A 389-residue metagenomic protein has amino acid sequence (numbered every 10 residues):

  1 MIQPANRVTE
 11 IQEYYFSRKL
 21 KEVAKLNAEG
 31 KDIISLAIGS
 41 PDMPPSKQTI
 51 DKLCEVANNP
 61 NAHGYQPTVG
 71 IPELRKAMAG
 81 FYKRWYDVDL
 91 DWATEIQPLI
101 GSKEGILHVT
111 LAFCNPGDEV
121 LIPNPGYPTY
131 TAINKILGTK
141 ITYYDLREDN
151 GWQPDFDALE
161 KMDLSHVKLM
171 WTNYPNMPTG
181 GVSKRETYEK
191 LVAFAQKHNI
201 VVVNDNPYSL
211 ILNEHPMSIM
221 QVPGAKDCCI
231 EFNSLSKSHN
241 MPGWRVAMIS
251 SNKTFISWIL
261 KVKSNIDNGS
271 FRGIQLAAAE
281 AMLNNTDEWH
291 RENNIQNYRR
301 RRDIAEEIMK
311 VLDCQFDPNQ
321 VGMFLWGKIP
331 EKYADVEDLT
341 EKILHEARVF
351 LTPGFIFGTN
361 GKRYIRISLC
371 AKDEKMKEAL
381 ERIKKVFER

Functional and structural regions predicted by a protein language model:
I2-P4, T9-Y14, K19, V23-I34 (+2 more regions): PLP-dependent class I/II
G64-Y65, Y208: Intrinsically disordered, tyrosine-centered linear signaling motifs in cytosolic regions
Y65-I100: Conserved N-terminal alpha-helix of the aminotransferase class I/II PLP-enzyme fold
